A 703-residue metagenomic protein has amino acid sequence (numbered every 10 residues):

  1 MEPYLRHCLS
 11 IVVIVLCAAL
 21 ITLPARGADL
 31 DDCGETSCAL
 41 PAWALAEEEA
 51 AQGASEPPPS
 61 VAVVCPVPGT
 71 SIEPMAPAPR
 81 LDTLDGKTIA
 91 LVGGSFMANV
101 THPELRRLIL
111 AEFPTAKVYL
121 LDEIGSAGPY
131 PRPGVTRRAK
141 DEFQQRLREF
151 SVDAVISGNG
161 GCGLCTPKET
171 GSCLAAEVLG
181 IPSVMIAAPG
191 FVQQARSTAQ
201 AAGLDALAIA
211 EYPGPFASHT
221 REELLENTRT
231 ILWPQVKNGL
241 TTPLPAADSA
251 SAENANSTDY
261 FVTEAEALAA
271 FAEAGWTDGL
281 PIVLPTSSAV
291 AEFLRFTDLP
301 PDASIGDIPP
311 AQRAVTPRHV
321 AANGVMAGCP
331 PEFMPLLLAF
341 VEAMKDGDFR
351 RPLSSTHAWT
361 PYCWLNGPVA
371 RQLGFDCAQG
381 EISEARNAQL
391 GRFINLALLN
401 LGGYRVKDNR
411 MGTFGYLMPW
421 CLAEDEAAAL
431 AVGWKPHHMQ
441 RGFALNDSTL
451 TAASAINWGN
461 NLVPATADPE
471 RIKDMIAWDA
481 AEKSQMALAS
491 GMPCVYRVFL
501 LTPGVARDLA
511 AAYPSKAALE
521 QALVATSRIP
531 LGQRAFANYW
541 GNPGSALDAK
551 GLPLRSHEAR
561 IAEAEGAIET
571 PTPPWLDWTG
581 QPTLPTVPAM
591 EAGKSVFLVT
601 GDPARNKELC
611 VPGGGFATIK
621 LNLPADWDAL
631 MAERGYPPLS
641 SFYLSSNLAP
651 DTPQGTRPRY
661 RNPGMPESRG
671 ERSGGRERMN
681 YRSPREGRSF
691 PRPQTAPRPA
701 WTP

Functional and structural regions predicted by a protein language model:
E2-V12: Bacterial N-terminal signal peptides that target proteins for export
S10-L20: Bacterial N-terminal signal peptides
A28-L84: Short N-terminal or domain-adjacent regulatory/targeting segments
E112-P131, A206-P213: Short beta-strand elements in bilobed, periplasmic/extracellular small-molecule ligand-binding domains
R138-D153, G171-A175: Short, well-structured alpha-helical segments in soluble
K168-R196, A208-Y212: Short, acidic/small-residue loops that bind anionic groups at enzyme active sites
P213-D248: A charged, well-structured terminal subsegment
E253-P666, G670, G674-G675, W701: Non-transmembrane, aqueous-exposed alpha-helical and coiled segments at domain scale
